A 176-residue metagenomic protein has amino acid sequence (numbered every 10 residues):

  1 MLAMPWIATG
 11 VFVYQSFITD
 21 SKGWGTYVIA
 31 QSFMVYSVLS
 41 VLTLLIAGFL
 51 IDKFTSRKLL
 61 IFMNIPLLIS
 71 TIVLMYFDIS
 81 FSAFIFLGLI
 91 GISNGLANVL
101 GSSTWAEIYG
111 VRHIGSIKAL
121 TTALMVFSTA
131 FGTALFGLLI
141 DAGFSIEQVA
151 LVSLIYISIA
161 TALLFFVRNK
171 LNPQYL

Functional and structural regions predicted by a protein language model:
M1-L44: Extracytoplasmic gate region of multi-pass secondary transporters
T43-T55, I140-D141: Helix-to-loop junctions at the C-terminal end of transmembrane segments in multipass secondary transporters
K58-V73: Structural signature of the two symmetry-related core transmembrane helices
Y76-F86: Helix-loop junctions at membrane interfaces in 12-TM secondary transporters
L96-Y109: Intracellular juxtamembrane helix-capping segments at the cytosolic ends of symmetry-related transmembrane helices
V111-G143: A late C-terminal transmembrane helix in Major Facilitator Superfamily
L138-Y156: A membrane-interface helix-boundary motif in multi-pass transporters
L151-L176: Multi-pass alpha-helical transporter architecture, strongest for 12-TM Major Facilitator/SLC carriers used
